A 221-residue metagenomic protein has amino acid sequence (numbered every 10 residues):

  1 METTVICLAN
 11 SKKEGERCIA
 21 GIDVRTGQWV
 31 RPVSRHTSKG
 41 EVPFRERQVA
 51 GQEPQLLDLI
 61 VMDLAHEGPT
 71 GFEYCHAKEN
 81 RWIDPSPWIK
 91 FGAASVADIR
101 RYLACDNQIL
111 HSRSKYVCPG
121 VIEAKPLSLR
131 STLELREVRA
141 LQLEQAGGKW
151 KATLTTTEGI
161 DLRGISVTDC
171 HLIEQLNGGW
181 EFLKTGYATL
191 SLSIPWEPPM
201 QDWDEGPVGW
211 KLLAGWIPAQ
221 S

Functional and structural regions predicted by a protein language model:
M1-D58, M62: N-terminal ordered "arm"
M1-K12, P32, E137-A140, E205 (+1 more regions): A structural signal for short, hydrophobic beta-strand segments that form beta-sheets in beta-rich/all-beta domains
I6-S11, S131-A146, L192-W196: Short amphipathic beta-strand and strand-loop transition segments with alternating hydrophobic
I19, V33, T37, K115-V117 (+3 more regions): Small/flexible residues
E53, L141-E144, W180-E181: Exposed beta-sheet edge/beta-hairpin loop segments within beta-rich domains
Q55-D58, D63-L133, G148, T153-L176 (+1 more regions): OB-fold/S1-family single-stranded nucleic acid-binding modules
